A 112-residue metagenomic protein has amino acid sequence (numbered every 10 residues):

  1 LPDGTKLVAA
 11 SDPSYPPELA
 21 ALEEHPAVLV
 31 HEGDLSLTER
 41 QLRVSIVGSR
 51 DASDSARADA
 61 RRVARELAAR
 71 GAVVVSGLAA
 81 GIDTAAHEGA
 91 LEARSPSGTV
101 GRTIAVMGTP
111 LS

Functional and structural regions predicted by a protein language model:
L1-A69: Short, positively charged patches
A64, V73-S112: Phosphate/pyrophosphate-binding betaalpha-module
